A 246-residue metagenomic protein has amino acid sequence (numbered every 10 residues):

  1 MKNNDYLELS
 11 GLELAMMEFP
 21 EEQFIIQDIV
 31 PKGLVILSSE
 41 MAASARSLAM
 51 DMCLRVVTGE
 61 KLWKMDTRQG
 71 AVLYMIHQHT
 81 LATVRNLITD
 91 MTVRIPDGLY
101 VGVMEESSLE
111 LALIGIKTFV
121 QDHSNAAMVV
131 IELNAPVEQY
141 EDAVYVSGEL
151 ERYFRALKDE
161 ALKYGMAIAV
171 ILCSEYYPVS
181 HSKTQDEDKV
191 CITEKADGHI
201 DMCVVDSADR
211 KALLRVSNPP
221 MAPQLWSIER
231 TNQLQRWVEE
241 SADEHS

Functional and structural regions predicted by a protein language model:
K2, L7-S10, A45-L48, M75 (+2 more regions): N-terminal start-of-chain detector that recognizes signal peptides and the immediate post-cleavage beginning
K2-L7, L14, T67-R152, D159 (+2 more regions): Conserved inter-motif catalytic segment of the P-loop NTP-binding fold
L12-I26: Non-catalytic, mobile gating and regulatory segments of ester bond hydrolases
E22-I25, G59-L62, L87, I114-K117 (+2 more regions): A generic local structural motif
I25-I95, L99-V103, A161, A169 (+1 more regions): Walker A/P-loop NTP-binding active-site region of P-loop NTPases, recognizing the glycine-rich GxxxxGKT/S
I36-S38, A42, G148-A242: Phosphate-binding/switch region of NTP-binding enzymes
